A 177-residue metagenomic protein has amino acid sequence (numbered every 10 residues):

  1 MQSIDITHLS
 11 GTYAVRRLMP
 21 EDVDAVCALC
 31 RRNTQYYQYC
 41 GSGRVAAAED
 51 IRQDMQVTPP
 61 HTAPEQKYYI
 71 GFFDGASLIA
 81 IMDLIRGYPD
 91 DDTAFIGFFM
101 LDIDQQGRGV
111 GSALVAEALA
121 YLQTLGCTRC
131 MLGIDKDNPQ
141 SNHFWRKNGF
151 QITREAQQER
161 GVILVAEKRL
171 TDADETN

Functional and structural regions predicted by a protein language model:
Q2-Y13, R17-V23, A28-D104, V115-E117 (+3 more regions): Acetyl-CoA-dependent GNAT
D102-D104, R108, K136-D137: Active-site acidic-Proline motif in GNAT/NAT acetyltransferases
G109, G126, G149: Short glycine-rich hinge loops at helix-strand junctions in the catalytic core of two-component histidine kinases
S112, D137-R154: Conserved active-site alpha-helix within GNAT-family acetyltransferase domains
L122-G133: Conserved GNAT acetyl-CoA-binding A-motif
L132-N142, E159-G161: Conserved beta-strand-loop-alpha-helix junction that forms the acyl-donor binding cleft
